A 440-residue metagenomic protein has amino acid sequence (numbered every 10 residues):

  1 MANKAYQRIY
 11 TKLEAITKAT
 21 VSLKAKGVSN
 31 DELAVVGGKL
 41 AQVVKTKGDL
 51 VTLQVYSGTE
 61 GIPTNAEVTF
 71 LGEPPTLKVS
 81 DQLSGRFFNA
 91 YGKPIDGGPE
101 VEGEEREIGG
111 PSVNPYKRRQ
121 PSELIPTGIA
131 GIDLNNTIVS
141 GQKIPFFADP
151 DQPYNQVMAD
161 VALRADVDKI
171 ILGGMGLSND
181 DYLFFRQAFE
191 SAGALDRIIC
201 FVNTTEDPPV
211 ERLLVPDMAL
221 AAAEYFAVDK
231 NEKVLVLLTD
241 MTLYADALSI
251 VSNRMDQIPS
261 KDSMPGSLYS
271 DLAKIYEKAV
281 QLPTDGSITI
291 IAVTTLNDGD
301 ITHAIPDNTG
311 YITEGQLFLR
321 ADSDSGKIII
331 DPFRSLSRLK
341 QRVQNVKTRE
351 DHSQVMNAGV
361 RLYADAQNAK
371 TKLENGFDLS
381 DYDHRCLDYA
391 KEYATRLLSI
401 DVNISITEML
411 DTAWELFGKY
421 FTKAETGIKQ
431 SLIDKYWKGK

Functional and structural regions predicted by a protein language model:
M1-R86, Y91-I95: N-terminal accessory targeting/assembly segments
A2-N3, P75-V79, K93-E100, Y116-S122 (+4 more regions): Active-site phosphate-binding and catalytic loops of NTP-dependent enzymes
I9, T17, N30, L83 (+5 more regions): A generic structural signal for well-ordered coil/turn residues at beta-strand boundaries that shape enzyme active-site
K18, G48, G92, V113 (+3 more regions): Residues that form or immediately flank small-molecule/cofactor binding pockets and catalytic motifs
A66-V68, Q82, I95-Q142, N155-D160 (+2 more regions): P-loop NTPase nucleotide-binding/switch module
L134-K440: P-loop NTPase catalytic core
